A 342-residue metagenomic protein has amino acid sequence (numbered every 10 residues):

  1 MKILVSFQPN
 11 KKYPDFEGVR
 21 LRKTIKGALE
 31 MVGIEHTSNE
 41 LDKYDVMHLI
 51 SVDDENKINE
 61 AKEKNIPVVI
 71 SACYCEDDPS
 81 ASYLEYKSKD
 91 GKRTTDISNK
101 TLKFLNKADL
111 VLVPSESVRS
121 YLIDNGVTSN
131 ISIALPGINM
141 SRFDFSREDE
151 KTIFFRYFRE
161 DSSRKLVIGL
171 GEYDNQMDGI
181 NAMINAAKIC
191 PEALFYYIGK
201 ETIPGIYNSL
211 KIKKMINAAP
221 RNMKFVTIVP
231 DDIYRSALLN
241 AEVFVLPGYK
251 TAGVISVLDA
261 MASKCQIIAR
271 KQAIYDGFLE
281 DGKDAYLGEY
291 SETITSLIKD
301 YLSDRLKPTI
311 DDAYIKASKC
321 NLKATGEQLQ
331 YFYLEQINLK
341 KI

Functional and structural regions predicted by a protein language model:
E17, S303, K307-K341: A charged, aromatic-enriched C-terminal amphipathic alpha-helix characteristic of glycosyltransferases across folds
E76, G91-V111: Membrane-proximal helix-turn-helix segments that form the acceptor-binding/catalytic region of lipid-linked
E160-D178, I184-K188: Conserved donor-binding/catalytic core segment of Leloir-type glycosyltransferases
L194-L210, T227: Glycosyltransferase donor-sugar binding loop
S209-D232: Nucleotide-activated donor-binding/catalytic signature segment of Leloir-type glycosyltransferases, i.e., the conserved
Y249: Aromatic "clamp/platform" in nucleotide-sugar-dependent glycosyltransferases that forms part of the donor/acceptor
Q266-A269: Short hydrophobic beta-strand element within catalytic cores of glycosyltransferases and related nucleotide-activated
L279-E292, K299-R305: Conserved acidic donor-binding segment of nucleotide-sugar-dependent glycosyltransferases
